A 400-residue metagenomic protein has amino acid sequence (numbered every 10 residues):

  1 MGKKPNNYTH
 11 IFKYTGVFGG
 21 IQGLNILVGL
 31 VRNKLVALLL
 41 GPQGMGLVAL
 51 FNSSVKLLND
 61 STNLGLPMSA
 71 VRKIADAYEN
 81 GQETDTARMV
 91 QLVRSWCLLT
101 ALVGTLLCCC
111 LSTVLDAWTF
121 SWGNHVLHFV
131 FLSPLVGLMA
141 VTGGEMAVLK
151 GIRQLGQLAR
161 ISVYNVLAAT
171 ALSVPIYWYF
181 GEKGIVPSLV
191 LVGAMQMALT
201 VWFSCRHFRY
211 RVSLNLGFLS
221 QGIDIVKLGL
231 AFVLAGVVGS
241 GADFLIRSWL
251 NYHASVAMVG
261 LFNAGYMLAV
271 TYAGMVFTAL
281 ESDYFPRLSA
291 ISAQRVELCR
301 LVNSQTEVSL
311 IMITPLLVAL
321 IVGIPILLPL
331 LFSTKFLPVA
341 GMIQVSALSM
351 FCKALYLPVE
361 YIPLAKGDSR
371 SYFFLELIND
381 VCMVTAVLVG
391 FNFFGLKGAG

Functional and structural regions predicted by a protein language model:
M1-I11, T200-D243, D283-R300: Interhelical loop/hinge segments that connect adjacent transmembrane helices in multipass membrane
G2-I11, P42-L47, N80-L92, L102-S133 (+4 more regions): Membrane-interface helix-capping segments at transmembrane helix termini in multi-pass transporters
K13-N25, F51, D60-T113, L127 (+2 more regions): Membrane-water interface segments that mark the loop-to-transmembrane alpha-helix transition
I21, N25-G29, N33, F51-N59 (+12 more regions): Short runs within selected transmembrane alpha-helices of multi-pass transporters and secretion channels
L27-M45, D116-A117, L234-T271, P286-A290 (+1 more regions): Helix-terminus/linker motif at the lipid-water interface of multi-pass membrane proteins
K34-L35, G46-N63, S95-W96, A231 (+5 more regions): Alpha-helical transmembrane segments of polytopic membrane transporters and translocases
L64-N80, G151, R209, G265 (+2 more regions): Helix-loop junctions and terminal segments of transmembrane helices in multi-pass membrane transport/translocation
Q91-S121, T170-A171, W178, V276 (+2 more regions): Alpha-helical transmembrane segments of multi-pass membrane transport and lipid-handling proteins
